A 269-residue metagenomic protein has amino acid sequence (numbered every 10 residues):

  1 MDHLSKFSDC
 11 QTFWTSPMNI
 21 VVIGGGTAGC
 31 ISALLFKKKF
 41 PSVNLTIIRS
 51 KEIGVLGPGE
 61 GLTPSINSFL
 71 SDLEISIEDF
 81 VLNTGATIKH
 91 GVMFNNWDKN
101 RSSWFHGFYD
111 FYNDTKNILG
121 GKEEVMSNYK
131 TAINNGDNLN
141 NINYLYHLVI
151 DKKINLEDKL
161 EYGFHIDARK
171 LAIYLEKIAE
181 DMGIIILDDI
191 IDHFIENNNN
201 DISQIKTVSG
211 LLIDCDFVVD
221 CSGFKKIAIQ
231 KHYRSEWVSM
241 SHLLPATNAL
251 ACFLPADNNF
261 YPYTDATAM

Functional and structural regions predicted by a protein language model:
W14-G26: Beta1/beta-strand and adjacent pyrophosphate-binding region of the FAD-binding site in flavoprotein oxidoreductases
V21, N44-T46, I185: A structural signal for isolated positions on well-ordered beta-strands in alpha/beta enzyme cores
G29-C30: N-terminal Rossmann-fold NAD(P) dinucleotide-binding loop
K37-P58: Glycine-rich FAD pyrophosphate-binding loop
L56-L62, S71-L73, I227-H232: A short acidic (Asp/Glu
G61-I150: Dinucleotide-binding Rossmann-like beta1-alpha1 core, especially the glycine-rich loop that anchors the ADP
L160-M269: Predominantly flavin-linked oxidoreductase catalytic cores and closely associated redox partners
